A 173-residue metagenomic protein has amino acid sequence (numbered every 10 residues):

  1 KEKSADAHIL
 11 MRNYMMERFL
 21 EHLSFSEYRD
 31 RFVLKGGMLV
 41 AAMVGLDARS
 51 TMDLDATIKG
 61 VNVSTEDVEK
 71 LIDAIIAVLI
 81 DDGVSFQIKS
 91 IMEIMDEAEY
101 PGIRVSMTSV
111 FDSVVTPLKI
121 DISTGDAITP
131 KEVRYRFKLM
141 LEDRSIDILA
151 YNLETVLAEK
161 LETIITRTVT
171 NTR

Functional and structural regions predicted by a protein language model:
K1-R173: Compositionally biased terminal segments of proteins
